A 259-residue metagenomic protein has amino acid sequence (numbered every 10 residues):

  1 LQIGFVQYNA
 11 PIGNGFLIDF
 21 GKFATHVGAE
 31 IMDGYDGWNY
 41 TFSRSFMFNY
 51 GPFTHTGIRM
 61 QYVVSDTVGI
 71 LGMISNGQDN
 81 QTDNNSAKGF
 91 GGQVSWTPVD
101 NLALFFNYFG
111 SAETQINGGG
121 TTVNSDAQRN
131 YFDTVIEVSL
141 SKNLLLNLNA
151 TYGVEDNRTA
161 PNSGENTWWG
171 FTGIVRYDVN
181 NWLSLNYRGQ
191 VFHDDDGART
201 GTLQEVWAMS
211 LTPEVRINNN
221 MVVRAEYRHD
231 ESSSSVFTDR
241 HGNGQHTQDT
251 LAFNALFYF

Functional and structural regions predicted by a protein language model:
L1-I3, P11-S95, F105-T121: Surface-exposed coil loops of outer-membrane beta-barrel proteins
Y8, I31, P98-F259: Outer-membrane beta-barrel pore domains
